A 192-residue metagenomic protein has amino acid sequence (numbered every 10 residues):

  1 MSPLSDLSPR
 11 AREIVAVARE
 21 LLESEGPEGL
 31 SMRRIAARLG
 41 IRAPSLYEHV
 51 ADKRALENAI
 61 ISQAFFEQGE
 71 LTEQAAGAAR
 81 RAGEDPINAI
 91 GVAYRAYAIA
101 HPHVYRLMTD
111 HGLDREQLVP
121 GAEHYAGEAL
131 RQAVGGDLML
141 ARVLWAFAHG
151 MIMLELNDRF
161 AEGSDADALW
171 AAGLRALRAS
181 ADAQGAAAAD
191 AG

Functional and structural regions predicted by a protein language model:
M1-P9, R80, G185-G192: N-terminal intrinsically disordered/low-complexity leader segments
S2, S62-I87, L118-A129: Amphipathic alpha-helical linker/stalk segments
R10-A18, I35, I60-A64, Q68 (+1 more regions): Generic hydrophobic, amphipathic alpha-helix propensity
E13, V17, L21-A55: Helix-turn-helix
P86-T109, Q117, W145: Helical hydrophobic small-molecule/effector-binding pocket
V104-L107, A146-G163, L177-A186: Amphipathic C-terminal alpha-helical segment
T109, L113-W145, S164-A179: Amphipathic alpha-helical packing segments from all-alpha helical-bundle domains
